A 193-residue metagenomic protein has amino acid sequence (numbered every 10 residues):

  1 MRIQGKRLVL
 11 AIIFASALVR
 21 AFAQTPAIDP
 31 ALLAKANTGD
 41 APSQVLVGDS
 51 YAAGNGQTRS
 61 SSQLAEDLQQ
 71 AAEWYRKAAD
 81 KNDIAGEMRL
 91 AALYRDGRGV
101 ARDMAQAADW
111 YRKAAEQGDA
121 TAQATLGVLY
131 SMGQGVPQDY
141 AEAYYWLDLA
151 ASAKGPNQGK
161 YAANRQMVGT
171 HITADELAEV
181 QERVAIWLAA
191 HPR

Functional and structural regions predicted by a protein language model:
M1-V9: Bacterial N-terminal signal peptides that target proteins for export
V9-R20: Bacterial N-terminal signal peptides
N37-D40, Y51-N55, S60-S61, Y75 (+8 more regions): Short helix-capping/linker turns of helical repeat alpha-solenoids
L46-R59, E87-D96, T125-M132, N164-Q166: Hydrophobic face of amphipathic alpha-helices that form TPR/SEL1-like repeat modules and related alpha-solenoid
S50, A78, L93, A114 (+4 more regions): TPR/TPR-like alpha-solenoid repeats
N157-R193: Terminal, low-structured helical/coil segments at or just beyond the last alpha-helical repeat
